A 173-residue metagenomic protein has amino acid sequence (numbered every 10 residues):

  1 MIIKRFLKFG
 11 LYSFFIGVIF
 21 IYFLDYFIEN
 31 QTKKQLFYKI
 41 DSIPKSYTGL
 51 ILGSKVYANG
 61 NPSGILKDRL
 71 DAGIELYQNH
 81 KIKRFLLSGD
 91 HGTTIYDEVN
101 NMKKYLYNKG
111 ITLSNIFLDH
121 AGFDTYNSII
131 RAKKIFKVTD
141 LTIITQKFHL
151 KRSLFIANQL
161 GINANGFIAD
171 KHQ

Functional and structural regions predicted by a protein language model:
M1-I43: N-terminal membrane-anchoring alpha-helices
F27-Q173: A structural signal for short, hydrophobic/glycine-enriched beta-strand patches
